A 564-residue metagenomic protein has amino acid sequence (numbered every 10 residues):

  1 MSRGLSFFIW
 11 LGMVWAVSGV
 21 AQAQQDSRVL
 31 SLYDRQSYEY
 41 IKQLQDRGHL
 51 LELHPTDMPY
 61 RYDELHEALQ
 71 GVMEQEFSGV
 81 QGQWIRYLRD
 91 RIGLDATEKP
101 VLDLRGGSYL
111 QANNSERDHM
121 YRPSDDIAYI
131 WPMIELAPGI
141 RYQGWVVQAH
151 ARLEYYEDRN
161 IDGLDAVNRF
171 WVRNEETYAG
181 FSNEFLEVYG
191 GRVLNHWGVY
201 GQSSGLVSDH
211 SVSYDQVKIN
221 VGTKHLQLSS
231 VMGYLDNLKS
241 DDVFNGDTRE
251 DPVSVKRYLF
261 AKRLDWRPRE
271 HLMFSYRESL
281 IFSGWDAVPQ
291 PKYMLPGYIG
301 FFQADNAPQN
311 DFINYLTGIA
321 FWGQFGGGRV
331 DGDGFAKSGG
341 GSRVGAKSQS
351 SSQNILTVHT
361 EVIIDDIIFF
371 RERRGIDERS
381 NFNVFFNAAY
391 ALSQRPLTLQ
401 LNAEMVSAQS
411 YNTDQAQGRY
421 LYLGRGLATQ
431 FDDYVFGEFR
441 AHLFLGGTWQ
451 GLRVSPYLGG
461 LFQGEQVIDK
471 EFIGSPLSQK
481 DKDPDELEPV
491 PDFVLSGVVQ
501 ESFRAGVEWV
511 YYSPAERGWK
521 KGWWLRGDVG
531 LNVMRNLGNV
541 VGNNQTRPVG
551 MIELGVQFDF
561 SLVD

Functional and structural regions predicted by a protein language model:
M1-I9: Bacterial N-terminal signal peptides that target proteins for export
F8-S18: Bacterial N-terminal signal peptides
G19-Q24: Sec/Tat signal peptide C-region and signal peptidase I cleavage site
S27, F77-R105, P123-D125, L280-I281 (+4 more regions): Outer-membrane beta-barrel biogenesis signature
R28, L32-Y33, D46-M273, I376 (+2 more regions): Outer-membrane beta-barrel channel domains
T97-R105, G144-Q148, F185-Y189, H225-S229 (+7 more regions): Outer-membrane beta-barrel architecture
F185-E187, H196, Q216-F439, L443-L445 (+3 more regions): Signature for the C-terminal beta-barrel architecture of outer-membrane proteins
L264, T546-D564: Outer-membrane beta-barrel "beta-signal"
